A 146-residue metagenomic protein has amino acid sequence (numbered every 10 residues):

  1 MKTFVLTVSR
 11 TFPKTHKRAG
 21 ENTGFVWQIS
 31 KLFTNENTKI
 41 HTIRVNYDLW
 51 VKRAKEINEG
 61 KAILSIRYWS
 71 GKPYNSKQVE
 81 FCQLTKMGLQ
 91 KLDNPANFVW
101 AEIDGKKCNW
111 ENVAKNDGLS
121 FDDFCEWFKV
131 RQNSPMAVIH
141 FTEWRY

Functional and structural regions predicted by a protein language model:
M1-Y146: Catalytic phosphate/metal-binding cores of nucleic-acid and nucleotide-processing enzymes, i.e., regions that mediate
